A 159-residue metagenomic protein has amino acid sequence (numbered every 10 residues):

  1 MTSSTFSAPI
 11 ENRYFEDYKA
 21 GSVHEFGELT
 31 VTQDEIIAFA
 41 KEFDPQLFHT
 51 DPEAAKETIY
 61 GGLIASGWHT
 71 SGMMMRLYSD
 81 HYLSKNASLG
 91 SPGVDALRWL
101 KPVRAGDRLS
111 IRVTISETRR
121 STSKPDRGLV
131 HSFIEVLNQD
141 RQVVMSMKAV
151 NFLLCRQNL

Functional and structural regions predicted by a protein language model:
M1-A20, W99-L159: HotDog/MaoC-like acyl-thioester-processing domains
T2-G93, N158-L159: Hot-dog-fold acyl-thioester-processing enzymes
P92-D95, I111: Short beta-strand or tight-loop elements that sit immediately N-terminal to catalytic metal-binding acidic residues
